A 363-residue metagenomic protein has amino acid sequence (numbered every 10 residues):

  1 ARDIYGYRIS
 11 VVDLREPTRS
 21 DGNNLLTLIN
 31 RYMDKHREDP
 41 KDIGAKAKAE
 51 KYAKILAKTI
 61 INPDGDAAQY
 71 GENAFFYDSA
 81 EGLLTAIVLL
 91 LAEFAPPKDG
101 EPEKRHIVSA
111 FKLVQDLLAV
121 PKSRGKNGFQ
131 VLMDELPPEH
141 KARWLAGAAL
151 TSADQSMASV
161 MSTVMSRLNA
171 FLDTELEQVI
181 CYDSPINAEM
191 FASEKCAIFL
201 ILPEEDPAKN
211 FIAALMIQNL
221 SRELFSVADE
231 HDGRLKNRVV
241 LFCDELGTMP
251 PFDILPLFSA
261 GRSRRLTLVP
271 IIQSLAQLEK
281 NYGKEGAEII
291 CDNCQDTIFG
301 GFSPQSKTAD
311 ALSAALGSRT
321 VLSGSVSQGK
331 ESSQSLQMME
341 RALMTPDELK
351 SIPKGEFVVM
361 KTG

Functional and structural regions predicted by a protein language model:
A1-L266, N281, A342-G363: P-loop NTPase motor domains
F258-K361: Conserved ATP-driven motor cores of ASCE-family P-loop NTPases powering translocation/secretion/packaging/pilus
